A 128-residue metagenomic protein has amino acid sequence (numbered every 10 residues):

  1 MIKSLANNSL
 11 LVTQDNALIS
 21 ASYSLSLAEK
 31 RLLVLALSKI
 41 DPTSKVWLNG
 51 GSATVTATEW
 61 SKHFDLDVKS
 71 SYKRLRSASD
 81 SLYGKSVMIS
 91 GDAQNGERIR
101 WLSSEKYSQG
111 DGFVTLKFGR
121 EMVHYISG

Functional and structural regions predicted by a protein language model:
M1-G128: Charged, alpha-helix-forming regions
